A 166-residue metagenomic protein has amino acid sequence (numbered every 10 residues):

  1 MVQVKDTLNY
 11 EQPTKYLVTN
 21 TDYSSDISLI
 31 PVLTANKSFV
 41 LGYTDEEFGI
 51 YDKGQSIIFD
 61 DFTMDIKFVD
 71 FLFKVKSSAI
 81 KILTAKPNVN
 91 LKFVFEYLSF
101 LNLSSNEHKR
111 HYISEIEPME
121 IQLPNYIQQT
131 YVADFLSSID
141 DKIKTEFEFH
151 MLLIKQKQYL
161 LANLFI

Functional and structural regions predicted by a protein language model:
M1, L91, K157-Q158: Alpha-helix initiation and N-capping motif
M1-K37: Non-catalytic DNA-recognition/assembly elements of restriction-modification systems
V4-D6, M64-L123: Basic, amphipathic alpha-helical recognition segments used for DNA target recognition
L8-E11, L98, L164: Hydrophobic aliphatic residues
T21-V32, D45-S77, L98, H108-S114: Short, surface-exposed loop/turn microsegments at beta-strand edges and helix-strand junctions
S38-F39, M64: Short, glycine-/Ser/Thr-/acidic-enriched flexible segments
L41-Y43: Short, solvent-exposed loop/turn elements at domain surfaces
Q122-I166: Amphipathic alpha-helical coiled-coil/heptad-repeat segments
